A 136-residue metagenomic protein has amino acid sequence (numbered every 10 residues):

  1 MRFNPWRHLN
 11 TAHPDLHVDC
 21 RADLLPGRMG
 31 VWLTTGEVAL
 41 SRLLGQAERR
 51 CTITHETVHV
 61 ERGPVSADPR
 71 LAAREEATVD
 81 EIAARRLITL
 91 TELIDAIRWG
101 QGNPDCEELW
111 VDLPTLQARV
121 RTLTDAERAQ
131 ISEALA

Functional and structural regions predicted by a protein language model:
M1-A136: Active-site hotspot residues in diverse enzymes, especially metal/ion-binding acidic/histidine motifs
